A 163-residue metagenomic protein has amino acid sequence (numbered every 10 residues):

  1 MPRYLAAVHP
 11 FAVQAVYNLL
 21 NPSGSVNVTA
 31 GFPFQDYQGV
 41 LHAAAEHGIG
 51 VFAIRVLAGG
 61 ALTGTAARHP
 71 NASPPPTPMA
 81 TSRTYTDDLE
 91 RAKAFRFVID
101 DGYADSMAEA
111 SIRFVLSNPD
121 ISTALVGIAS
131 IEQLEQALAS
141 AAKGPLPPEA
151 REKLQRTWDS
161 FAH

Functional and structural regions predicted by a protein language model:
M1-H163: Beta/alpha (TIM)-barrel catalytic core signal, keyed to glycine-rich beta->alpha loops juxtaposed to Asp/Glu that bind
